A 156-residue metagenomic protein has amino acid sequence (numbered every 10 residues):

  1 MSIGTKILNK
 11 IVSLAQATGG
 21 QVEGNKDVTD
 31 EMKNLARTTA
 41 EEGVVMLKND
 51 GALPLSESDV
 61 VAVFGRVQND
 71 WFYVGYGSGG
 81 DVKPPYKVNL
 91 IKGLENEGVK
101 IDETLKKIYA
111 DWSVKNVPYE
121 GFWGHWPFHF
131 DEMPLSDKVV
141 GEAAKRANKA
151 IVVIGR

Functional and structural regions predicted by a protein language model:
M1-R156: C-terminal non-catalytic regions of proteins with extracellular/luminal or membrane-system context
